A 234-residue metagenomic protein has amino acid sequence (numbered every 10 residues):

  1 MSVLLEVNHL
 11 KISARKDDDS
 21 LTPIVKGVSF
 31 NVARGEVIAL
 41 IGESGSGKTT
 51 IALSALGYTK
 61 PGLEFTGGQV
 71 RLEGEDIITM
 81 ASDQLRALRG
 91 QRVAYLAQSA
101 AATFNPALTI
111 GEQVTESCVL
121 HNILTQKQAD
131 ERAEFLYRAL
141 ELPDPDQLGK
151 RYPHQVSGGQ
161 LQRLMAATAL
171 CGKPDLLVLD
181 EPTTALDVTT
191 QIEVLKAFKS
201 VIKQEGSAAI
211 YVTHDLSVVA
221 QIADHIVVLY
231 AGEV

Functional and structural regions predicted by a protein language model:
E64-D76: Conserved ABC transporter NBD signature motif
C171-D175: A short, proline-enriched helix->beta-strand linker immediately N-terminal to the Walker B motif in ABC-type P-loop
L177-D180: Catalytic Walker B motif of ABC-type/P-loop ATPase nucleotide-binding domains
I192-E205: Helical segment within the ABC ATPase nucleotide-binding domain
V219-Q221: A short, surface-exposed alpha-helical micro-motif characterized by mixed small hydrophobic and charged/polar residues
H225: Short, glycine/charged-rich "phosphate-handling" switch motifs in NTP-dependent and phosphotransfer domains
